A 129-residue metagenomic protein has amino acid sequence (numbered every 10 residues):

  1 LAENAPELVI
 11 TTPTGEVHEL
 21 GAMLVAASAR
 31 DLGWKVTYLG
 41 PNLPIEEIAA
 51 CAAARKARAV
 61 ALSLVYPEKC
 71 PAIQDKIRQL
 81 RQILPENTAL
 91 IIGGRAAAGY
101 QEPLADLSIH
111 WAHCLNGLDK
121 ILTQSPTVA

Functional and structural regions predicted by a protein language model:
L1-K76, I83: Conserved binding/catalytic microenvironments
I83-L84, L104: Alpha-helix C-terminal capping segments
P85-A89: A short helix->loop->beta-strand "cap" motif at the edges of active sites that frequently abuts
I91-A129: Peripheral docking tails and interdomain loops at the edges of cofactor- or intermediate-handling domains
